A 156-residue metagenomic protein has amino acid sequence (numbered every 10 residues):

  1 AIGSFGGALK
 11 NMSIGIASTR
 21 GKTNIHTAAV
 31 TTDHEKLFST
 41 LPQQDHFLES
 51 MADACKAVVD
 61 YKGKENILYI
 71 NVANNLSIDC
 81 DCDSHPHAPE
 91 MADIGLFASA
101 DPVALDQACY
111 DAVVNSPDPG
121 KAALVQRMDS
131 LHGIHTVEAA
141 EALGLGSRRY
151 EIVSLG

Functional and structural regions predicted by a protein language model:
A1-G156: Extended, low-polarity segments enriched in aliphatic/aromatic residues
